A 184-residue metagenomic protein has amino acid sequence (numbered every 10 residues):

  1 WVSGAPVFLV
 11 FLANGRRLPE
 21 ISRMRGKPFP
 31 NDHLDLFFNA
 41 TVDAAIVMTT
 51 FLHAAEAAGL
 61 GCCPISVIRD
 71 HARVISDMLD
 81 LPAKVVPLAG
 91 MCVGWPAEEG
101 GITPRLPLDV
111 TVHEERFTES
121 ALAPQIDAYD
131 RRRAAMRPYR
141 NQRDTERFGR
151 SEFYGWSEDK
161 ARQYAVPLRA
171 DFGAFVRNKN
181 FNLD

Functional and structural regions predicted by a protein language model:
W1-D184: Acidic, surface-exposed loops and disordered segments
